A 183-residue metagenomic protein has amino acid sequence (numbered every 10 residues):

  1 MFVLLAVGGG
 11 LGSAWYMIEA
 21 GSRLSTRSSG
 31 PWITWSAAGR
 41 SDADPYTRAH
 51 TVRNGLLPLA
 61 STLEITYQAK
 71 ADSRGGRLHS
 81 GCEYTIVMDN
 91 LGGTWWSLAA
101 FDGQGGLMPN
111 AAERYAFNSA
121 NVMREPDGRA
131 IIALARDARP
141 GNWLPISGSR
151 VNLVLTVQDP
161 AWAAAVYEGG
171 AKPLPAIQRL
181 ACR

Functional and structural regions predicted by a protein language model:
M1-R183: A compositional/structural signature for long, glycine/proline-rich flexible linkers and loops on extracytoplasmic
